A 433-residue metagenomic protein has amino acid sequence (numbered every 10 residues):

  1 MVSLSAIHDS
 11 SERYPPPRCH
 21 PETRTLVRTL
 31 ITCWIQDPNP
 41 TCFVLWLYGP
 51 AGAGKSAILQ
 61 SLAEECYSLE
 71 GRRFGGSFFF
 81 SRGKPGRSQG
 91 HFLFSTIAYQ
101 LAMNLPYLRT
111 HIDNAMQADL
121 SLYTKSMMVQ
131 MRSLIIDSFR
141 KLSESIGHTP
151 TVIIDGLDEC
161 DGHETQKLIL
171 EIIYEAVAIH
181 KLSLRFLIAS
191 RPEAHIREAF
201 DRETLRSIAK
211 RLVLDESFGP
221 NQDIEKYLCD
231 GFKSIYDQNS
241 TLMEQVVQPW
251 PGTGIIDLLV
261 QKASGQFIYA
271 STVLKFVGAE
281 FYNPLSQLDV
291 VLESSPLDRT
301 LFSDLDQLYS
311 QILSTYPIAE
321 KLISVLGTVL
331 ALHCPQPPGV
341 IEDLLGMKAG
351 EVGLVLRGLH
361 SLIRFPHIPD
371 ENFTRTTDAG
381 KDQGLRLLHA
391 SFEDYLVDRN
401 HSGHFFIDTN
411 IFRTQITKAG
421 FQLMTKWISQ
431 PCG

Functional and structural regions predicted by a protein language model:
M1-T425: Conserved NB-ARC/NACHT P-loop NTPase core of NLR-like innate immune receptors
L423-G433: Extended acidic/polar alpha-helical scaffold segments
